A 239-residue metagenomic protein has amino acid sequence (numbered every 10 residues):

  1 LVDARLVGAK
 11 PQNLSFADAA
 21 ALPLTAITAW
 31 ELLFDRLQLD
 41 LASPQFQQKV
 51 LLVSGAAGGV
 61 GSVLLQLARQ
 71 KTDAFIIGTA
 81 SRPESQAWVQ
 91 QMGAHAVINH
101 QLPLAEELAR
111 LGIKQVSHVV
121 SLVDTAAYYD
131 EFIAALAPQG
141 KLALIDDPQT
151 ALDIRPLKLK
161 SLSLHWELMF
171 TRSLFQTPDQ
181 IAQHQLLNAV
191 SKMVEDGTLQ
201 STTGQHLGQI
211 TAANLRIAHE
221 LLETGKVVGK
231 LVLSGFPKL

Functional and structural regions predicted by a protein language model:
L1-A9, F16, L22-I27, R36: Glycine-rich phosphate/adenylate-binding loop and adjacent beta-alpha elements of nucleotide- or dinucleotide-binding
V7, A26-W30, Y129, L187-N188 (+1 more regions): A general structural signal for well-ordered alpha-helical segments in protein cores
G8, L52, I77, K141-A143 (+2 more regions): Structural detector of well-ordered beta-strand residues that form the stable sheet scaffold of enzyme domains
A20-L102: Mid-domain Rossmann-like dinucleotide-binding core that forms the NAD(H)/NADP(H) cofactor-binding site
A42-Q45, M92, V97-H165: Glycine-rich cofactor phosphate-binding loops and adjacent beta1-alpha1 units of small-molecule cofactor enzyme domains
V53-S54, I77-T79, Q90, S117-L122 (+3 more regions): Glycine- and other small-residue-rich loops at beta-strand/loop junctions that grip anionic moieties
P156-H206: C-terminal substrate-binding/catalytic core of Rossmann-like NAD(P)-dependent dehydrogenases/reductases
T198-Q205, R216-L239: C-terminal capping/lid region of NAD(P)-dependent oxidoreductase domains
